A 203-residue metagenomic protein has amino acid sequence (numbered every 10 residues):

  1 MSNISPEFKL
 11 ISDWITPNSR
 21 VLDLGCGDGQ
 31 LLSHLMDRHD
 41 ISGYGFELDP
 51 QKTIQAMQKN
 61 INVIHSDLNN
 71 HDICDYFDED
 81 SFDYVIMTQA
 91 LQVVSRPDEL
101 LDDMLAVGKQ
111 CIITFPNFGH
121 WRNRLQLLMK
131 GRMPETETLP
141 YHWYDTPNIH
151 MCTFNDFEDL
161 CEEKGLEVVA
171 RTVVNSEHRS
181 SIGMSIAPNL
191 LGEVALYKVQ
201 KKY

Functional and structural regions predicted by a protein language model:
S2-N18: Conserved alpha-helix/loop element of class I SAM-dependent methyltransferases that forms part of the SAM/SAH-binding
G25-G27: Class I SAM-dependent methyltransferase "Motif I" SAM/SAH-binding loop
G29-S33: Glycine-rich SAM-binding Motif I of class I
H34-D72: Class I SAM-dependent methyltransferase SAM/SAH-binding core
H71-E79: Short conserved loop adjoining the S-adenosyl-L-methionine
Y84-S95: A short SAM/SAH-binding and catalytic strip from SAM-dependent methyltransferases
E99-A106, Q110-Y203: S-adenosyl-L-methionine-dependent methyltransferase catalytic module, highlighting the catalytic core
